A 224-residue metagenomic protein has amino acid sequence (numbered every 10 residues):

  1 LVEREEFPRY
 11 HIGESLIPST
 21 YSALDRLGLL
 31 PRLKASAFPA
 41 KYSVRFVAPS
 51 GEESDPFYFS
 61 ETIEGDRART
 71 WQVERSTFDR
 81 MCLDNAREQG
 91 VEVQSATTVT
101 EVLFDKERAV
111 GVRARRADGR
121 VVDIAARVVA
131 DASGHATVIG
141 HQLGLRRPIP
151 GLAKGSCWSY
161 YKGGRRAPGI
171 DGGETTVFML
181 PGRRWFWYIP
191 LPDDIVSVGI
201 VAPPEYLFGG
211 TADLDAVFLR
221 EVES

Functional and structural regions predicted by a protein language model:
L1-E14: Glycine-rich FAD pyrophosphate-binding loop
V2-E3, E74, S95: A secondary-structure boundary/capping signal
E3-E6, E61, I200-P204: Short, histidine-centered active-site or binding-site loop motifs used for metal coordination, general acid-base
H11, K41, R183: Short coil/loop residues immediately preceding or within conserved phosphate-binding loops of NTP-utilizing enzyme
L16-T20, S50-G51, D215: Short, hinge-like loop/turn segments at secondary-structure boundaries
R26-F78: A conserved beta-strand/loop capping segment in the N-terminal third of enzymes that catalyze redox or closely related
R80, D84-S224: Predominantly flavin-linked oxidoreductase catalytic cores and closely associated redox partners
